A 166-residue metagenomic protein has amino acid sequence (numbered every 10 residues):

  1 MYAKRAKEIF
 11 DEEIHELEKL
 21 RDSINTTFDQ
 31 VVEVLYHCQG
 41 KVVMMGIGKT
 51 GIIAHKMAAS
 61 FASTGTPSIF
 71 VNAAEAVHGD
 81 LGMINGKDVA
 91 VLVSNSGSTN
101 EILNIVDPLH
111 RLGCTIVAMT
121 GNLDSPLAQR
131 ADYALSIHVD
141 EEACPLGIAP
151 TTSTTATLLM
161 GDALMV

Functional and structural regions predicted by a protein language model:
M1-G40: An N-terminal, well-structured beta->alpha segment
G40-V166: Glycine-rich phosphate-binding loops that contact phosphosugars or nucleotide phosphates
